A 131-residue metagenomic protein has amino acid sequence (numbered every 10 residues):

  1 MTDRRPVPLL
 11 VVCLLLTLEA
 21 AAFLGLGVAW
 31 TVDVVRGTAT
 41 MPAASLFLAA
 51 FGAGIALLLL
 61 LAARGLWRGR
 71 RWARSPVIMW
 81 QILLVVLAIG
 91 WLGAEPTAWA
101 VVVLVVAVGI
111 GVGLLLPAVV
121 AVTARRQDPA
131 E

Functional and structural regions predicted by a protein language model:
M1-E131: Topology signature of small-to-medium multi-pass alpha-helical membrane proteins
